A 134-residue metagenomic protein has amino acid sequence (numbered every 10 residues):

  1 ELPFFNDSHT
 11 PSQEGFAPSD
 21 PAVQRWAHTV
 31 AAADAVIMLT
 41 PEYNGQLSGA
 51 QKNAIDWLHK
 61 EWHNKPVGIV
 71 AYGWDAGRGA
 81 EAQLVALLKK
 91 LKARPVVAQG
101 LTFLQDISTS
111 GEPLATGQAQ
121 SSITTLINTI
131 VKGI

Functional and structural regions predicted by a protein language model:
E1-L2, Q105-I107: Short, internal active-site loops enriched in acidic
E1-T40, Q46-N53, P113-K132: N-terminal beta1-alpha1-beta2 submodule of the flavodoxin-like/Rossmannoid cofactor-binding fold
P41-E42, A71: Conserved residues at beta->alpha junctions
N44-G45, A76: Glycine-rich nucleotide phosphate-binding loop and flanking beta-alpha elements of Rossmann-like dinucleotide-binding
S48-N64: Rossmann-fold NAD(P) dinucleotide-binding segment
H63-Q105, A115-S121: Short, glycine-/small-residue-rich phosphate/pyrophosphate-handling segment
